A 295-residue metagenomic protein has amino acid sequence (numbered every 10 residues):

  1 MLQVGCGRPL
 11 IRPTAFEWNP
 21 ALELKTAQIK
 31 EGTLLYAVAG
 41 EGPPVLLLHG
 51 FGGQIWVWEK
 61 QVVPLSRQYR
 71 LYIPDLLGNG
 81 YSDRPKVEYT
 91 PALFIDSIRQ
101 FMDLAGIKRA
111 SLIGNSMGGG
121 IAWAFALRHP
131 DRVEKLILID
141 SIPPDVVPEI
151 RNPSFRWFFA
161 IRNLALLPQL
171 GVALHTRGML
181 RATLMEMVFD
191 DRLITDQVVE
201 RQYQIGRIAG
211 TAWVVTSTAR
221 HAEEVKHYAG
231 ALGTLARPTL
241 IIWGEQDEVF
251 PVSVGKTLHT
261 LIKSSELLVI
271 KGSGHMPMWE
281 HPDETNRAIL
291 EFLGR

Functional and structural regions predicted by a protein language model:
M1-P44, R67-Y69, I107-K108, L293-R295: Alpha/beta-hydrolase fold catalytic core
L35-Y81: Conserved HGGG/HGGXW glycine-rich cap/lid loop of the alpha/beta-hydrolase fold
A37-A39, Y72-M117, E149, R287: Active-site loop/oxyanion-hole signature of alpha/beta-hydrolase fold enzymes
L127, I137-Q169: Flexible "cap/lid" loop of the alpha/beta hydrolase fold
V147-I150, G171-T234: Conserved alpha/beta-hydrolase catalytic His-Asp/Glu region
L235, I241-W243: Short beta-strand/loop motif that positions the catalytic acidic residue of the alpha/beta-hydrolase fold
Q246-F250: Acidic catalytic loop of the alpha/beta-hydrolase fold
S265-R295: Catalytic active-site module of serine/aspartate enzymes centered on a nucleophile-bearing elbow/loop
